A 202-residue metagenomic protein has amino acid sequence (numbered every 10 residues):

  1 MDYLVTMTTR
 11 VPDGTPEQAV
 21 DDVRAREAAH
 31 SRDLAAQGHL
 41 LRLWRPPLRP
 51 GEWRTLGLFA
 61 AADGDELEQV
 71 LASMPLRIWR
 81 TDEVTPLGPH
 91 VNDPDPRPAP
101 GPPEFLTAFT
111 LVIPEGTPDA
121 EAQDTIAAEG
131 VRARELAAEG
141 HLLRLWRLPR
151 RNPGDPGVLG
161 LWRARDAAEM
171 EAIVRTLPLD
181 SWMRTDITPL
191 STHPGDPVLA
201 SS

Functional and structural regions predicted by a protein language model:
M1-S202: Conserved, structured core segments of small domains
